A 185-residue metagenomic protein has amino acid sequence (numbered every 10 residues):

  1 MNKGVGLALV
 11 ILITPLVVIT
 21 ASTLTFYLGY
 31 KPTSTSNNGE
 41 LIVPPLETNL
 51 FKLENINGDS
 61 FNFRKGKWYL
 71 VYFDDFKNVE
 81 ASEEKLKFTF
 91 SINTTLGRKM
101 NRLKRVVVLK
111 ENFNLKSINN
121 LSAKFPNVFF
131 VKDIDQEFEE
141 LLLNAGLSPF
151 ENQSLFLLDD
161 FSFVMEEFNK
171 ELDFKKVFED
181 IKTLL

Functional and structural regions predicted by a protein language model:
M1-L50: N-terminal targeting signals for export/organelle localization
Y27, N55-N57, F90-T95, K182-T183: Short, surface-exposed patches at the edges or C-terminal ends of soluble domains, predominantly
N49, K67, N152-S154: Short loop/turn microsegments at loop-to-beta-strand junctions
F61-F90: Short active-site neighborhood of thiol/selenol oxidoreductases, capturing the structured segment around
Y72, R105-V108, L157: Structural beta-sheet core signal
V79-K124, E139: Structural microenvironment flanking redox-active thiols in thiol-disulfide oxidoreductases
V106, N120-Q153: Short, internal strand/loop/helix patches that form the active-site neighborhood or redox-interaction surface
E137-D180: Thiol/disulfide oxidoreductase modules built on the thioredoxin-like
